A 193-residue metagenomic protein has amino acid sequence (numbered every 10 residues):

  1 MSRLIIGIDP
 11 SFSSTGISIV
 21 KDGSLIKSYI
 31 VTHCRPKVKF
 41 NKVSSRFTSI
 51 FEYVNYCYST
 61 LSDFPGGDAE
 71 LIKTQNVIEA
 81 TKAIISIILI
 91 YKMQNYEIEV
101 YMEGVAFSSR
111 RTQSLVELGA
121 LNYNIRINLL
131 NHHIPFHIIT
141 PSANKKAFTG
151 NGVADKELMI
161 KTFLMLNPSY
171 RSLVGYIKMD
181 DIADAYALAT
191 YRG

Functional and structural regions predicted by a protein language model:
M1-G193: Phosphate- and other anionic-substrate recognition elements at nucleic-acid/protein interfaces
